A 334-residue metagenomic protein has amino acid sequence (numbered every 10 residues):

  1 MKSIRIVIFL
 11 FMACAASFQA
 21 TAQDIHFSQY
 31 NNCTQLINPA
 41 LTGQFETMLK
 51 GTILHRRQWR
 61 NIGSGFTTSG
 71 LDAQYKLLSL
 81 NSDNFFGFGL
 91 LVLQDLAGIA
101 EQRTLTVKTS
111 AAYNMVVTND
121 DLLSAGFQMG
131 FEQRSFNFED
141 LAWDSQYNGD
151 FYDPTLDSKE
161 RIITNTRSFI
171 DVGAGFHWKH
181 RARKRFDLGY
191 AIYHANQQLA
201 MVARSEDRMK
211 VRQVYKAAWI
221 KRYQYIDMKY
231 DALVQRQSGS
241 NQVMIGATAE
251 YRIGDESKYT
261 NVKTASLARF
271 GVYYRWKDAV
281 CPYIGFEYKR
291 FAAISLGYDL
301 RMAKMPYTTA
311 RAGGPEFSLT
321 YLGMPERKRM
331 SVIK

Functional and structural regions predicted by a protein language model:
M1-I8: Bacterial N-terminal signal peptides that target proteins for export
I8-S17: Bacterial N-terminal signal peptides
F18-A22: Sec/Tat signal peptide C-region and signal peptidase I cleavage site
Q23-K334: Subset of outer-membrane beta-barrel
